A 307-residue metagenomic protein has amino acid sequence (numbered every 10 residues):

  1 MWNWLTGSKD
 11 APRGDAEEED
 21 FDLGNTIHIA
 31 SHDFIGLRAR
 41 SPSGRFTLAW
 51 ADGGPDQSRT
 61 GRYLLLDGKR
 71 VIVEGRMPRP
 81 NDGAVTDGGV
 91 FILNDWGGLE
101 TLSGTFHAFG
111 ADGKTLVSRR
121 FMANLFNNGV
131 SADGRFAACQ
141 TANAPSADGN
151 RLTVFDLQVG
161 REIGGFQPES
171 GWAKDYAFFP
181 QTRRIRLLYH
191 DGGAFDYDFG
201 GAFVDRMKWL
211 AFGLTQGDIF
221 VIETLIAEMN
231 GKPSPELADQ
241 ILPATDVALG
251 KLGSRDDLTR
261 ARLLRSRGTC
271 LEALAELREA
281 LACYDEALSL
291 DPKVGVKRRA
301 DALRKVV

Functional and structural regions predicted by a protein language model:
G24-R40, R76-G88, R120-D133, P168-P180 (+1 more regions): Repeated scaffold domains used in trafficking and secretory/extracellular systems, primarily beta-propellers
P42-D56, G89-E100, R135-S146, T182-H190: Short beta-strand elements that form the blades of beta-propeller/WD-repeat-like and other beta-sheet-rich scaffold
D56-R62, E100-H107, S146-T153, G192-G200: Structural motif
K232-P235, L274, V307: Structural motif corresponding to the intra-repeat A-B loop/turn of tetratricopeptide repeats
V247-L258, K293: Flexible helix-coil transition and linker loops at the boundaries of alpha-helical arrays
